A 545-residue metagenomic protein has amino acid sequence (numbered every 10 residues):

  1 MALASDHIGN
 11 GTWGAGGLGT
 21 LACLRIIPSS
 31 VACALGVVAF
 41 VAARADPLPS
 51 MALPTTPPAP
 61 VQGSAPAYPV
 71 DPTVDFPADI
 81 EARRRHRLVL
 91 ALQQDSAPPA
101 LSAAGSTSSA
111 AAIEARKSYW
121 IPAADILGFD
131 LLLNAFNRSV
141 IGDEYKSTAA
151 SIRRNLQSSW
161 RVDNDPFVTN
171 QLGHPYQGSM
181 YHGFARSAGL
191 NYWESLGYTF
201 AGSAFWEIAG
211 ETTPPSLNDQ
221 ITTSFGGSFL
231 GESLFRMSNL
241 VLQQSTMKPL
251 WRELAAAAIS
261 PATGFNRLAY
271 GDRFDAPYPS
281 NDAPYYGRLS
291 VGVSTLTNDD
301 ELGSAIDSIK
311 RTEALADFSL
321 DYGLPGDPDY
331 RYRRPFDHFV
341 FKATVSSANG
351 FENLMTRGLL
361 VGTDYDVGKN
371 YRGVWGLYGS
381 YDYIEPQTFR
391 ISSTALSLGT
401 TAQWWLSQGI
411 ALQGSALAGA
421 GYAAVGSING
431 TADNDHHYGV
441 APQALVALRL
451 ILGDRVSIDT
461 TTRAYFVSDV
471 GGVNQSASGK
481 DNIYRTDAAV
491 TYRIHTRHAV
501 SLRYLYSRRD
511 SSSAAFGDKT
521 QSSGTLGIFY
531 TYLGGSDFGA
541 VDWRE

Functional and structural regions predicted by a protein language model:
M1-L24: N-terminal secretory signal peptides that target proteins for export/translocation
R25-A39: Bacterial N-terminal signal peptides
A42-L172, G178, R186-A188, A256-Y381 (+5 more regions): N-terminal targeting leaders of membrane proteins
N191-T212, S224-S228: Small-polar-interrupted transmembrane alpha-helices in polytopic inner-membrane proteins
F229-S233, V293, A314-L324, T356-Y365 (+7 more regions): Residues on the lipid-exposed face of transmembrane beta-strands in outer-membrane beta-barrel proteins
V293-D299, A343-N349, G379-E385, A418-A424 (+3 more regions): Transmembrane beta-strands of outer-membrane beta-barrel pores
G303-I306, Y383-Q387, N429-N434, V470-A477 (+2 more regions): Extracellular loop and loop/strand-boundary signature of outer-membrane beta-barrel proteins
T520-E545: Outer-membrane beta-barrel "beta-signal"
